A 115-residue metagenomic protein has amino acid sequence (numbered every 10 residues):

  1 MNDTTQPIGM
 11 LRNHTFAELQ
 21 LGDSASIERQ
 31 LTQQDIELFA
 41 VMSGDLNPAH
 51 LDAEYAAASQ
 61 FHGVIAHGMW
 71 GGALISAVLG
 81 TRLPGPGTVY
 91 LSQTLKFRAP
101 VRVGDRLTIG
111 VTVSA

Functional and structural regions predicted by a protein language model:
N2-T88, S92: Hot-dog-fold acyl-thioester-processing enzymes
L91-A115: Hydrophobic beta-sheet segments that form the core/acyl-binding groove of ACP/CoA-dependent acyl-chain-processing
